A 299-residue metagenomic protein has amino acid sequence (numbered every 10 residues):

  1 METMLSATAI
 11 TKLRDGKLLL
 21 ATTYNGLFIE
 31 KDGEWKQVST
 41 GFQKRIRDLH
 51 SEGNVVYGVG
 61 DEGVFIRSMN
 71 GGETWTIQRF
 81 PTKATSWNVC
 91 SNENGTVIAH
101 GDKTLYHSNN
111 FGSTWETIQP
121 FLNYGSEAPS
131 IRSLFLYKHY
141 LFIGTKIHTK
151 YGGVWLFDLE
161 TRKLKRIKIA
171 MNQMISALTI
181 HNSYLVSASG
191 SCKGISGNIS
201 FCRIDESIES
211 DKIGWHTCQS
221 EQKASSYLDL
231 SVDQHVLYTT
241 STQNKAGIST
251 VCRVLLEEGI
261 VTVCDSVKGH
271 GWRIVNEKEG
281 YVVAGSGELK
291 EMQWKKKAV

Functional and structural regions predicted by a protein language model:
M1-M4, V38-F42, R79-T82, Q119-S126 (+3 more regions): Surface loop/turn motifs at the tips and blade-to-blade linkers of beta-strand repeat domains
L5-L13, Q43-E52, K83-E93, S126-F135 (+3 more regions): Repeated scaffold domains used in trafficking and secretory/extracellular systems, primarily beta-propellers
L13, E30, S68-M69, S108-N109 (+5 more regions): Conserved Ser/Thr-centered positions that define the repeating blades of beta-propeller domains
G16-L20, V55-G58, G95-A99, Y140-I143 (+3 more regions): Entry beta-strands of beta-propeller and related beta-repeat scaffolds
Y24, E62, K103, I147-H148 (+3 more regions): Residue-level signature of beta-propeller blades and closely related beta-rich strand-turn architectures in secreted
A99-I180, S187-G194: Solenoidal tandem-repeat scaffolds enriched in leucines and small polar residues
Y106, T149-W155, G194-C202, A246-C252 (+1 more regions): Structural motif
G269-V299: Blade-level signature of beta-propeller repeat domains, shared across WD40, Kelch, NHL, RCC1 and BNR/Asp-box propellers
